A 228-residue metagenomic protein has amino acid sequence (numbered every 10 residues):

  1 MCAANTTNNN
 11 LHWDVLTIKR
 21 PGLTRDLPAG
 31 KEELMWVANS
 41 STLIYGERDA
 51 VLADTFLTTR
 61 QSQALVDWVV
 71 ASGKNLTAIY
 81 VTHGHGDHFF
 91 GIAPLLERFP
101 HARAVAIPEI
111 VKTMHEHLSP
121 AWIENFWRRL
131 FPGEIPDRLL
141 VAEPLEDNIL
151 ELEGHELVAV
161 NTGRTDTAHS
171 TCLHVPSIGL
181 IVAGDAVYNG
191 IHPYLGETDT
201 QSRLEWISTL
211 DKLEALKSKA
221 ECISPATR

Functional and structural regions predicted by a protein language model:
M1-R48: Zn-dependent metallo-beta-lactamase
N10-K19, V51-D54, E156-T162, I181-D185: Active-site-proximal beta-strand elements of phosphoester/diester hydrolases
I18-A29, R129-G133, E153-L157: Short Pro/Gly-enriched beta-strand edge/turn motifs at strand-loop
G30-A38, D49-A78: Pre-active-site segment of Zn-dependent metallo-hydrolases
L43, D147-P176: Core dinuclear metal-dependent hydrolase active-site scaffold
A50, R164-R228: Metallo-beta-lactamase
T55-L57, H83-G84, E109, D185-A186 (+1 more regions): Active-site metal-binding loops of divalent metal-dependent hydrolases
D67, A71-I149, A168: Active-site HxH/HxHxD metal-binding segment of metal-dependent hydrolases
